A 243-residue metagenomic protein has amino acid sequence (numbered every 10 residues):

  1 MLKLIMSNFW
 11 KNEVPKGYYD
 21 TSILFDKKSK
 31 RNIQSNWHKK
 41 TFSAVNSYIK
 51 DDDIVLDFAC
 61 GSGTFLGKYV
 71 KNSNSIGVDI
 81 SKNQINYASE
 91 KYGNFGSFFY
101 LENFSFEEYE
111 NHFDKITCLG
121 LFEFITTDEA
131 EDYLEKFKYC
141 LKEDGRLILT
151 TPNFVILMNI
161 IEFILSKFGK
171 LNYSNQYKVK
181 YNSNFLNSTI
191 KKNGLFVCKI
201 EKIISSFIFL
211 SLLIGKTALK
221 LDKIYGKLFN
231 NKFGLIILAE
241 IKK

Functional and structural regions predicted by a protein language model:
M1-N111, K115-T117, L134: Conserved N-terminal segment of class I S-adenosyl-L-methionine
D26, C118, K167-L171: Short amphipathic alpha-helical segments at helix-loop
R31, T126-K136, R146-A239: S-adenosyl-L-methionine-dependent methyltransferase catalytic module, highlighting the catalytic core
K50, I125-T126, L141-E143: Helix-to-beta-strand junctions that scaffold the AdoMet/dcAdoMet cofactor pocket in Class I SAM-dependent enzymes
I54, G145-R146: Short glycine-centered segments of the SAM/dcSAM-binding site in methyltransferase folds
G120-F124: Short catalytic micro-motifs in class I SAM-dependent methyltransferases
I241-K243: Active-site beta-strand termini and strand-to-loop segments that position acidic
